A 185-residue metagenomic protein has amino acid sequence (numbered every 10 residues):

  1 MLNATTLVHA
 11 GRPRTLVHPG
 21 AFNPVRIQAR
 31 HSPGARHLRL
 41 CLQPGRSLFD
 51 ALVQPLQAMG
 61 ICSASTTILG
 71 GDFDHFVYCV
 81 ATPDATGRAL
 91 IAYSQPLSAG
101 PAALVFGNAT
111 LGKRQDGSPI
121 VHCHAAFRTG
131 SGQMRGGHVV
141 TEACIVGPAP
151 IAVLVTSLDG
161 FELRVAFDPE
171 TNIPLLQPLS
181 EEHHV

Functional and structural regions predicted by a protein language model:
L7-R36: N-terminal, Lys/Arg- and Ser/Thr-rich interaction peptides
R36-L38, C62-A64, C123, A149-I151: Structural beta-strand/beta-sheet cores of well-ordered domains, especially the beta-sheet scaffolds that support
R36-L42, V139: Flexible, glycine/proline-enriched loop segments at strand-loop-helix junctions that form or flank small-ligand binding
C41-G107: Short, well-structured hydrophobic secondary-structure segments
A92-A152: Long, charge-patterned amphipathic alpha-helical coiled-coil/hairpin "stalk" segments used as oligomerization
R128-V185: Mixed-charge, glycine-accented linear interaction segment located at domain edges/termini
